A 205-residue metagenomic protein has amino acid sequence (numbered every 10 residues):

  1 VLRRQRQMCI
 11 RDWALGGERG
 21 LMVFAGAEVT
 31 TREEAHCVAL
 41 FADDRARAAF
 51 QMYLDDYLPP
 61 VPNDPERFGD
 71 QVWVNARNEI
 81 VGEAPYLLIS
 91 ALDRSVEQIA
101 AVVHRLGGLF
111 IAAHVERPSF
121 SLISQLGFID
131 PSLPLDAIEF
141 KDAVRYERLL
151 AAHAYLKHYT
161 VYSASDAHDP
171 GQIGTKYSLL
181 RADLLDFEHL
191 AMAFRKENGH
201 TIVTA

Functional and structural regions predicted by a protein language model:
V1-I10: Single conserved hydrophobic/aromatic residue that forms the stacking wall/gate of nucleotide- or nucleobase-binding
R11-F24, L156-A164: Short acidic, glycine/proline-enriched helix-loop-strand junctions
L15-A137, V144, H189: Extended substrate/RNA-proximal surfaces in nucleic-acid metabolism proteins
E34-V38, F120-F128, L150, G171-L184: Histidine/acidic-residue-rich catalytic or RNA/ligand-binding cores of hydrolases and nuclease-related proteins
S132-A137, L156-T160, S178-R181: Glycine-enriched alpha-helix->loop->beta-strand junction motifs that scaffold or abut catalytic
R145-A151: A short, acidic, amphipathic alpha-helical segment used as a generic capping/interface helix at domain edges
Y159-T175: Short acidic/histidine-rich active-site segments
D183-A205: Mid-to-C-terminal alpha-helical segments outside catalytic/metal-binding sites
